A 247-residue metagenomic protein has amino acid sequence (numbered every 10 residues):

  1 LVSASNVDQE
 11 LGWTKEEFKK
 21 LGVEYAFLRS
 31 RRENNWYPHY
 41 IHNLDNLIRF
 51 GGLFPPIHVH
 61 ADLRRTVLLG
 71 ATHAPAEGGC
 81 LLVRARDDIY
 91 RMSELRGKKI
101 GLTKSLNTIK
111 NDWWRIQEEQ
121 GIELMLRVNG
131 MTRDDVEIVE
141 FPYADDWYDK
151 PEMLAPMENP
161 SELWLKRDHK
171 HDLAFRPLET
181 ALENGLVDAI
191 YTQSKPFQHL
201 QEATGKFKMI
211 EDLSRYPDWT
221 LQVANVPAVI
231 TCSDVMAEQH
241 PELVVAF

Functional and structural regions predicted by a protein language model:
L1-P151, S194: Short, glycine-/small- and polar/acidic-enriched structural segments that line small-molecule recognition paths
D146-F247: Pocket-lining segment of extracytoplasmic ligand-binding domains
